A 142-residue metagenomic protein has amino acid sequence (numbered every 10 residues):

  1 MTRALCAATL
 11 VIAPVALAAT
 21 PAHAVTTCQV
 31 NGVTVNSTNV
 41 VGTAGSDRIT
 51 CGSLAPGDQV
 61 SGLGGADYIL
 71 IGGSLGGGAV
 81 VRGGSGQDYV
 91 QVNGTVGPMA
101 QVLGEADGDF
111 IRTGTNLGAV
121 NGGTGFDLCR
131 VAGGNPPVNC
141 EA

Functional and structural regions predicted by a protein language model:
M1-A24: Secretory targeting and sorting signals
P21-G45, I49-T50: Extended, small-residue-rich solenoid/repeat segments and analogous flexible loops that form exposed scaffolds
G32-N39, Q59, P136-C140: Extracellular/mature segments of secreted proteins
G32-V33, G42, C51-S53, S61-G64 (+7 more regions): Glycine-centered beta-turn/loop sites at beta-strand termini
A44-S46, S53-A55, G64-A66, G73-G76 (+6 more regions): Extracellular, beta-strand-rich repeat scaffolds characterized by small/acidic residue-biased motifs
G76-G78, P98-M99: Extracellular beta-strand/beta-solenoid scaffold signature
